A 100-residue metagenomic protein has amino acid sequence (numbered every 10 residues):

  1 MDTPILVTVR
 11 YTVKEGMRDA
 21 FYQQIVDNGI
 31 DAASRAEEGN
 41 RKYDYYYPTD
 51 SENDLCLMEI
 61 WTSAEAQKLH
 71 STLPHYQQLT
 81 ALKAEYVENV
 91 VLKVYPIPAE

Functional and structural regions predicted by a protein language model:
M1-L6, R41-N53, Q78-E100: Glycine-rich beta-strand-turn "strand-cap" elements at beta-sheet edges
I5-T12, K42-S71: Short, well-ordered beta-strand segments in beta-rich or mixed alpha/beta enzyme and ligand-binding folds
M17-D19, E65, E100: Residue-level signal for secondary-structure boundary sites
M17-R41, H75-T80: Short amphipathic alpha-helical segments
N28-G29, A33, S63, V90 (+1 more regions): Compositionally biased, intrinsically disordered low-complexity segments
